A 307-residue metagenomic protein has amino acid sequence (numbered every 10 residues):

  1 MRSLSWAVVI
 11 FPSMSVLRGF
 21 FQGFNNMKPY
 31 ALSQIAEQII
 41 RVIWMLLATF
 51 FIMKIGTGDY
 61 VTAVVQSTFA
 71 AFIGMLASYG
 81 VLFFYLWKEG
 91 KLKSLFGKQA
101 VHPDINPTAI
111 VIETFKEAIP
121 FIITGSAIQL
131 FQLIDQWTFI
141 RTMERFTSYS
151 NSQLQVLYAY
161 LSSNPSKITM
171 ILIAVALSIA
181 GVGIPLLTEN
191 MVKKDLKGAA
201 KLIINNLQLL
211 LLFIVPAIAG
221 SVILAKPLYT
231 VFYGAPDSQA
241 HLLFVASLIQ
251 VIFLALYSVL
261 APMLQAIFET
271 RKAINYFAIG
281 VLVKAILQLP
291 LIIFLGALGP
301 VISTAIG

Functional and structural regions predicted by a protein language model:
M1-V16, T68, A235-L260: Alpha-helical transmembrane segments of multi-pass membrane proteins
W6, F21, N26, I73 (+15 more regions): Hydrophobic/aromatic residues within transmembrane alpha-helices of membrane transport systems, especially the TMDs
W6, L32-I40, F69, I73 (+7 more regions): Hydrophobic residues within alpha-helical transmembrane segments of multi-pass solute transporters/permease subunits
F11-S33, I249-A278, F294: Membrane-interface junctions at transmembrane-helix termini in multi-pass inner-membrane proteins
K28, I39-F83, V281-G307: Membrane-interface helix-loop junctions in multi-pass transport and translocation proteins
A71-G74, S78, L82-L86, D104-V182: Transmembrane helical elements of multi-pass membrane transporters/channels
K98-T114, N151, I184-Q208, R271: Hydrophobic, small-residue-rich membrane helices and short re-entrant helix-turn-helix hairpins that build
L157-A246: Specific pore-lining/lateral-gate transmembrane helices of multi-pass inner-membrane transport and insertion machines
